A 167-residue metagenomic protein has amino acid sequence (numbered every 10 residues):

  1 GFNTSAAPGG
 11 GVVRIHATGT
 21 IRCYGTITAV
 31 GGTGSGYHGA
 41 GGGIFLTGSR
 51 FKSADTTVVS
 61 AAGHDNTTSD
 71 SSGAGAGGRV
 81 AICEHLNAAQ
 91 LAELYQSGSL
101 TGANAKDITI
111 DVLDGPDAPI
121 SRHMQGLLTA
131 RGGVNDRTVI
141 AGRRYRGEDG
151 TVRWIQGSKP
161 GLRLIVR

Functional and structural regions predicted by a protein language model:
G1-R14, R22-T47, A54-H85, A92-Q156: Glycine-centered low-complexity coil/loop motifs and glycine-rich tracts, especially the flexible linkers
R153, S158-R167: Enriched but not universal
